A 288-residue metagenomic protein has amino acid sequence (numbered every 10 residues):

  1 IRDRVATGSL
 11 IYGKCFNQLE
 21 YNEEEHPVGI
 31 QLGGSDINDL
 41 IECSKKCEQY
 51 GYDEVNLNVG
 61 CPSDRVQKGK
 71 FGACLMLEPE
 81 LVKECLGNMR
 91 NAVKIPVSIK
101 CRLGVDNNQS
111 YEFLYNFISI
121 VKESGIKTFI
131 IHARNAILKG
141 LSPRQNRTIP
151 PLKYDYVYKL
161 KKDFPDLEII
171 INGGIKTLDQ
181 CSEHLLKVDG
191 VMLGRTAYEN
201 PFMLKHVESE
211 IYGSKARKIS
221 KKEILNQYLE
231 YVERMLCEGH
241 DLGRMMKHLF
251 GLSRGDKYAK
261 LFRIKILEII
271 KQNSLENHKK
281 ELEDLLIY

Functional and structural regions predicted by a protein language model:
I1, D53-S63, E123-A136, L193-A197: Non-cysteine beta-strand/loop elements that form the S-adenosyl-L-methionine
I1, L32-G34, V59, I99-L103 (+3 more regions): A cross-domain feature marking catalytic cores of carbohydrate-active enzymes and several ubiquitous metabolic/repair
I1-Y50: Glycine-rich, positively charged N-terminal anion/phosphate-binding segment
R2-T7, I37, V59-A73, N135-G140: Conserved radical SAM core fold
G29-Y52, A73-E84, Y111-Y115: Glycine-rich anion/phosphate-binding loops
L32, C74, E78, N146-I149 (+2 more regions): Glycine- and other small-residue-rich loops at beta-strand/loop junctions that grip anionic moieties
D64-L81, Y111-E112, G140-K153, S214-K215: Glycine-rich tight-turn/loop motif centered on a GG-T
E84-G87, A92-P96, V105-T128, L152-I171 (+1 more regions): Alpha/beta catalytic cores of nucleotide-metabolism and tRNA/nucleoside-modifying enzymes
